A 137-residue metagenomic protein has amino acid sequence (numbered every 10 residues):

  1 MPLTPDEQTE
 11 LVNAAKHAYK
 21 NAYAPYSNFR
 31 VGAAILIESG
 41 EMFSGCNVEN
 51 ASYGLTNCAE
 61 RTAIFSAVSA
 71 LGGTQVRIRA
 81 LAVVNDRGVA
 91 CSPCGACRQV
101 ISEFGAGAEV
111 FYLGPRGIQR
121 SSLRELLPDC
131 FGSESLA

Functional and structural regions predicted by a protein language model:
P2-A24, V76-A137: C-terminal binding/interaction regions
N28-I37: Short beta-strand scaffold segments in enzyme catalytic cores
A33-A34, A63, A67: Small-residue (primarily alanine) positions within well-ordered alpha-helices, especially packing/interaction faces
I37-S39, G114-P115: Short acidic-glycine loop/turn motifs at beta-strand connectors
N47-T62: Compact, glycine-rich, soluble single-domain proteins
V68-Q75: Phosphate/pyrophosphate-binding loops at sites that engage ATP/ADP/AMP, CoA/4′-phosphopantetheine, polyphosphate
